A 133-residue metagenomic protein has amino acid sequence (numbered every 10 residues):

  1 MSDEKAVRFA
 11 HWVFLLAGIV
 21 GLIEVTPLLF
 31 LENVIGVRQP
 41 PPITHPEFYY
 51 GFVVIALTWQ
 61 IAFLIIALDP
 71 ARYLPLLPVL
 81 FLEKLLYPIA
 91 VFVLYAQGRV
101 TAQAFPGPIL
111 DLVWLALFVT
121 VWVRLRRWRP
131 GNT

Functional and structural regions predicted by a protein language model:
M1-V7, N132: Short, Lys/Arg-rich, polar N-terminal cytosolic tail immediately upstream of the first transmembrane signal-anchor
A6-P46: Membrane-helix boundary elements
I19-L28, T44-L68, V79-L85: Core segments of alpha-helical transmembrane spans in multipass integral membrane proteins
L29, L64, F92, V119-W122: Membrane-embedded alpha-helical segments of multi-pass transporters/permeases
V37-P46, P75-V79, R99-L110: Non-cytosolic membrane-interface motifs at loop->transmembrane helix junctions
L77-V91, G107-F118: Hydrophobic alpha-helical segments of small multi-pass membrane proteins
P88-P106, V123-R124: Membrane-helix boundary connector in multi-pass membrane proteins
V113-T133: Membrane-water interface at the C-terminal end of transmembrane alpha helices
